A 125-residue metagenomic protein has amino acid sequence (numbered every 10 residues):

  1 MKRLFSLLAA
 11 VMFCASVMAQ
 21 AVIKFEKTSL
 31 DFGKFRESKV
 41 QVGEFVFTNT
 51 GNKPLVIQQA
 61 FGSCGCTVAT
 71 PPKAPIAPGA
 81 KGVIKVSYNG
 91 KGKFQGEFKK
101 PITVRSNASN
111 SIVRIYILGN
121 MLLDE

Functional and structural regions predicted by a protein language model:
K2-A10: Sec-dependent signal peptide recognition, specifically the positively charged N-region followed immediately by
F13-A19: Sec/Tat signal peptide C-region and signal peptidase I cleavage site
A19-S38: N-terminal edge beta-strand
E26, S38-E44, K93-P101: Short, solvent-exposed loop/turn segments enriched in Ser/Thr/Gly
F47-G51: Asparagine-centered strand-capping/turn motif at beta-strand->loop junctions
N52-V83: Surface-exposed binding patches on compact interaction domains or structured appendages
I84-G92: Short, hydrophobic beta-strand segments
F94-L123: Terminal connector regions
